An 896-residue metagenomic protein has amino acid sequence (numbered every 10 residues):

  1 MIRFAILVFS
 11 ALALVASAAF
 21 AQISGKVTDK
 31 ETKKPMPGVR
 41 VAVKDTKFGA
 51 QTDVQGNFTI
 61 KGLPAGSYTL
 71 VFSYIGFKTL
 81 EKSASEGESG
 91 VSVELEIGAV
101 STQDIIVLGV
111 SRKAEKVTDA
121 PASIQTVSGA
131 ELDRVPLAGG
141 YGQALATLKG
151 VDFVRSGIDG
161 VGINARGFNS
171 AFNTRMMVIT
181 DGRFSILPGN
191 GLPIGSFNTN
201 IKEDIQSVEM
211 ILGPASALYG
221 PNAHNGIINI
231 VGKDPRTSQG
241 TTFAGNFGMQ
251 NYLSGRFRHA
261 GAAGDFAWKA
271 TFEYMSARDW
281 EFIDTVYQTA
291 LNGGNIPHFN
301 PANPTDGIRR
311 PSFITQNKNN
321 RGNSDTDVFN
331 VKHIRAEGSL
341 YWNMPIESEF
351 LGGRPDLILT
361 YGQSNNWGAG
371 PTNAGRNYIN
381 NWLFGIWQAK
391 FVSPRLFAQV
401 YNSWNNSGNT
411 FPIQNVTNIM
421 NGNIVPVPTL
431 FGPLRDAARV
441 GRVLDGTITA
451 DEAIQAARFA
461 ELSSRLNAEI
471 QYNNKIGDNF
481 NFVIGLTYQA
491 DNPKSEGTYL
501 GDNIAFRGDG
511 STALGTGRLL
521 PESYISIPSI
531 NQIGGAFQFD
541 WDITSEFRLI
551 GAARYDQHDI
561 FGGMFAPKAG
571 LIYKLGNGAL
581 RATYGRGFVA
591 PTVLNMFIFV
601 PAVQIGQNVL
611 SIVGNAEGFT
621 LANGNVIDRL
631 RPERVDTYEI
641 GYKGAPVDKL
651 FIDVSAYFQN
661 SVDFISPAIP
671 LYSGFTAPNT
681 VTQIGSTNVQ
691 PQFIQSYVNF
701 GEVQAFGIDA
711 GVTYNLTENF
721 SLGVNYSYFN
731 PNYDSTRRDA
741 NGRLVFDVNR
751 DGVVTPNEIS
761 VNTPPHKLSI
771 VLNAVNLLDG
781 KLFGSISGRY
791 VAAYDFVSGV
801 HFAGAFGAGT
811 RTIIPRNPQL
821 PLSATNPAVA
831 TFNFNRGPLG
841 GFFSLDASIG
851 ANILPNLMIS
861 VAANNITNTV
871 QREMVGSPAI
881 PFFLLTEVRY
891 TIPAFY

Functional and structural regions predicted by a protein language model:
T28-K44, V71-F77, G87-D133: Short, acidic, small-residue-rich periplasmic hinge/interaction motif at the N-terminus of Gram-negative outer-membrane
K61-G62, R183-L212: Short acidic/polar hinge/loop motifs at secondary-structure boundaries that mediate gating or recognition
I124, G142-L187, Q206-S207: Extracytoplasmic beta-strand/coil segments of soluble accessory domains associated with Gram-negative outer-membrane
S207, P214-A217, I227, V231-A262 (+2 more regions): Short strand-turn segments of transmembrane beta-barrel domains in outer membranes, especially the first one or two
A260, F266, V331-H333, Y341 (+2 more regions): Conserved C-terminal beta-signal and adjacent last beta-strands/turns of outer-membrane beta-barrel proteins
S348-R354, L383-F561, K574, L650-D653 (+1 more regions): Face-selective signature of the C-terminal outer-membrane beta-barrel domain
D542-R548, A656-N660, P678-G799: Gram-negative outer-membrane beta-barrel transporters
K574-L575, R581, G614-I694, Q704: Membrane-embedded beta-barrel scaffold of Gram-negative outer-membrane proteins
